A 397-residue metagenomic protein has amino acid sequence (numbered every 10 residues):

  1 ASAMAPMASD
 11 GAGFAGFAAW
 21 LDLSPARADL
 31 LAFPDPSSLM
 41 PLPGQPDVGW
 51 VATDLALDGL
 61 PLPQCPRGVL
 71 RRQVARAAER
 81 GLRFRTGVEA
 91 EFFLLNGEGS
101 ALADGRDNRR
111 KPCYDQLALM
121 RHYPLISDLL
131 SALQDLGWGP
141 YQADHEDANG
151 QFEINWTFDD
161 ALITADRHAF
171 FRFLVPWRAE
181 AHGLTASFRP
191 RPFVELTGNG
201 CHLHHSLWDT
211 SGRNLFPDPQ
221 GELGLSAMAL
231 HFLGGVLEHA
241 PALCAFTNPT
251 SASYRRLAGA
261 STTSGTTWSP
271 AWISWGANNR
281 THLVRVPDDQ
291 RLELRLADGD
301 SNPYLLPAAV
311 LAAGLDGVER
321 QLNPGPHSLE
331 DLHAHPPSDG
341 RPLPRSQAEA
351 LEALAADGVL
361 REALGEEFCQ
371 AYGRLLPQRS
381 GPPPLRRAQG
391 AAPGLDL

Functional and structural regions predicted by a protein language model:
A1-A143, T164, D339-L397: ATP/Mg2+-dependent ligation/transfer catalytic cores
A1-A78, L82, L162-S328, P336-G340: Active-site capping/gating regions of soluble enzymes
R85-N96, L102-R106, L136-W156, A186-L203 (+1 more regions): Core alpha/beta catalytic barrel or barrel-like domain that forms the active/cofactor pocket in diverse metabolic
E89, Q151-N155, R213, T281-L283 (+2 more regions): Generic secondary-structure boundary/loop-capping signal
P112, Q116, F158, A297: Short, flexible active-site loop motifs that bind/organize anionic cofactors or intermediates
A118, I154-A161, H168: N-terminal glycine-rich flavin-associated loop
H333: Metal- and O2-centered redox machinery and metal/ROS homeostasis
